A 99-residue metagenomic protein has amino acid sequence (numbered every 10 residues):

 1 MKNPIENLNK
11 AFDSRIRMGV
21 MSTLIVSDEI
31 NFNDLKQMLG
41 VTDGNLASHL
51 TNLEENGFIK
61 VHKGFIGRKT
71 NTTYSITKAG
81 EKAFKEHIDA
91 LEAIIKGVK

Functional and structural regions predicted by a protein language model:
K2-I5, S22-T23, E81-K99: Amphipathic alpha-helical dimerization/coiled-coil segments that flank or bridge DNA-binding/regulatory modules
N3, N7-N45, I66-G67, T73: N-terminal helix-turn-helix DNA-binding core of bacterial DNA-binding proteins
H49: Residues within the DNA-recognition helix of helix-turn-helix
I66-K85: Basic, amphipathic "hinge/linker" alpha-helix immediately C-terminal to the N-terminal HTH DNA-binding motif
